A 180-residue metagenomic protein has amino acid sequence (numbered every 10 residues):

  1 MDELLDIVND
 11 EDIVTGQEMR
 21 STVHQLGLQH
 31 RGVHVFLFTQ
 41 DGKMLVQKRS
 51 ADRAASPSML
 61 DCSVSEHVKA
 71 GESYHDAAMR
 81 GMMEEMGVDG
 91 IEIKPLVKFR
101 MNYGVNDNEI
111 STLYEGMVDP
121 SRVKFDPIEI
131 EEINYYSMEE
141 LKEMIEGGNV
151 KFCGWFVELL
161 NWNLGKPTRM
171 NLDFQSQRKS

Functional and structural regions predicted by a protein language model:
M1-H34, Q40: Acidic, metal-coordinating catalytic segment for phosphate/diphosphate chemistry, firing primarily on the Nudix
L5, K43-M44, I133-N134: A residue-level structural signature of the nucleotidyltransferase/glycosyltransferase Rossmann-like core
M19-S21, S58, V97-F99, V105-D107 (+1 more regions): Nudix hydrolase/Nudix homology domain
T22-V33, T39-R80: Conserved Nudix-box catalytic region and its N-terminal flanking loop in Nudix hydrolases and closely related
L28-H30, T39, N106-E109, I128: A generic fold-level signal
V35, S63-V64, P95, Y114-G116: A structural signal for short, well-ordered beta-strand segments
E85: Short alpha-helical functional segments enriched in proximate histidine and acidic residues
D89-V97: A short coil-to-beta-strand element that immediately follows conserved catalytic motifs
